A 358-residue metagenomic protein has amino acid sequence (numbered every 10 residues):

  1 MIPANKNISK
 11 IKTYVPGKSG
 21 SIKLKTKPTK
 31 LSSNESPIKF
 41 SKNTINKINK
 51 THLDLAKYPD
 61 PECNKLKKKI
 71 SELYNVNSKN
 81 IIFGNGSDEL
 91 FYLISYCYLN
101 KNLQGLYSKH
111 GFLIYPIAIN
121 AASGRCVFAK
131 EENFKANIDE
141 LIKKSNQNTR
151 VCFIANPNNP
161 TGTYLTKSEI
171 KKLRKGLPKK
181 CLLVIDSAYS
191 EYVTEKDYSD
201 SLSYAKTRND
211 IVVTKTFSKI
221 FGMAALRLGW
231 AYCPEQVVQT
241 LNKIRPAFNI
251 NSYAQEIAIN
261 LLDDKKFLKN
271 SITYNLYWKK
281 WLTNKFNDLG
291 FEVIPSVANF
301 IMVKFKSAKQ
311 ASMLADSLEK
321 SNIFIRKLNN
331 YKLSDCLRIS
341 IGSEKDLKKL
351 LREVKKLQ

Functional and structural regions predicted by a protein language model:
M1-K57: N-terminal "arm"/small-domain region of PLP-dependent enzymes with the aminotransferase-like
E62, D210-N287, F291-I294: PLP-dependent aminotransferase class I/II
K65-Q104: Phosphate-binding glycine-rich loop
N77-I81, K101-Q104, N148, K180 (+3 more regions): Short acidic capping loops at alpha-helix termini that bridge into adjacent secondary structure
C97-I154: PLP-dependent aminotransferase-like
N120, I138-Q147, P160-L183, S187-I220: Active-site pre-lysine segment of PLP-dependent enzymes
S168, K175, K309, S317-S321 (+2 more regions): PLP-dependent enzyme catalytic core of the Aspartate aminotransferase-like
L276, D288-S321, L337, I341: Conserved PLP-binding catalytic core of the aspartate aminotransferase-like
